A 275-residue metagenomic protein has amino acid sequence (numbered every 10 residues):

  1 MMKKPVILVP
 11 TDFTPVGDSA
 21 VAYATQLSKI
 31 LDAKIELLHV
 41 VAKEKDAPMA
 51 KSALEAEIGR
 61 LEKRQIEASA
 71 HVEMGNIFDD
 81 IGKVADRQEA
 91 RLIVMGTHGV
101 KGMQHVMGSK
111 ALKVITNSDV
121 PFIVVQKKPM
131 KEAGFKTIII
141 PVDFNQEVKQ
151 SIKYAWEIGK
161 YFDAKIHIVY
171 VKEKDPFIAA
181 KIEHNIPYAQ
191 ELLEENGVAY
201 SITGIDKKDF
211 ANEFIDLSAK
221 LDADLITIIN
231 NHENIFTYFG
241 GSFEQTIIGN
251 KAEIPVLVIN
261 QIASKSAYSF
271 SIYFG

Functional and structural regions predicted by a protein language model:
M1-M49, R60, T137-K181, N185-S201 (+4 more regions): Small/aliphatic-rich secondary-structure junction motif
G17, M74, Q104, V148 (+2 more regions): A conditional alpha-helix N-cap/helix-loop micro-motif detector
P48, H105-V106, F135, S151-I152 (+4 more regions): Short, well-ordered secondary-structure micro-motifs
E55, K63: N-terminal beta1-alpha1-beta2 submodule of the flavodoxin-like/Rossmannoid cofactor-binding fold
E67-A70, I202-T203: Rossmann-fold cofactor-recognition segment
V72-D79, I205-A211: Charged docking surfaces used in two-component/phosphorelay signaling
I81-K131, A219-Y273: Gly/Ser-rich helix-loop-strand patches that form or flank binding pockets for ribonucleotide-derived cofactors
